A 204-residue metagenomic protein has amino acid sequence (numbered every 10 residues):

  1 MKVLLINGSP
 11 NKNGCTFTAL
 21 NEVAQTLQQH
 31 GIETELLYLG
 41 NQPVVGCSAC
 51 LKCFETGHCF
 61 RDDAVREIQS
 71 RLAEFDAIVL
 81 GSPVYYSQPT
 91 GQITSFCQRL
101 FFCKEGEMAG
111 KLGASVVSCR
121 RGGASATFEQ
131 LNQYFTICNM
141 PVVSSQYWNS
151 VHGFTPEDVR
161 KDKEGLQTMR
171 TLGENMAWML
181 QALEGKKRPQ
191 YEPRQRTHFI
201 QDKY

Functional and structural regions predicted by a protein language model:
K2-H30: N-terminal beta1-alpha1 ligand-phosphate binding loop
I32-Q42: A short beta-strand-loop structural module common to alpha/beta enzyme folds
Q42-L72, R196-D202: Cysteine-cluster motifs in flexible loop/terminal segments that predominantly coordinate metals
L51-E55, N132, K161-D162: Short, hinge-like loop/turn segments at secondary-structure boundaries
T56-Y147: Helix-loop-strand module that forms the ligand-binding subsite of alpha/beta enzymes
P141-Y204: Glycine-rich phosphate/pyrophosphate-binding loop and the adjoining helix
